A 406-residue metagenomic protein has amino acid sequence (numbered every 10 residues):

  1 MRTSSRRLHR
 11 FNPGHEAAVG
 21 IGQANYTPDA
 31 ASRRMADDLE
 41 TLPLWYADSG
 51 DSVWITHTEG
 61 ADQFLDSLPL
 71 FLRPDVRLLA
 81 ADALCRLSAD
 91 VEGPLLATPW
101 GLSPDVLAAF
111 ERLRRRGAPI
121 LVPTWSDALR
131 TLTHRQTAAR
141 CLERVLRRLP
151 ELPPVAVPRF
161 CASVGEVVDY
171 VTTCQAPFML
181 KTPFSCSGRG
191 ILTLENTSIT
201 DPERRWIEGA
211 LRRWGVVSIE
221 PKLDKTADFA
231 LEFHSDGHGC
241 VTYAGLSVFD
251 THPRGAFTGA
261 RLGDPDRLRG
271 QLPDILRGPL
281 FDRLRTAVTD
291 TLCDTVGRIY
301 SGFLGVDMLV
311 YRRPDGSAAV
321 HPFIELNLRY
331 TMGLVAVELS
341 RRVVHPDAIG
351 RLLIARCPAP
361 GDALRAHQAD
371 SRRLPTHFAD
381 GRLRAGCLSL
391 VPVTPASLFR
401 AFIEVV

Functional and structural regions predicted by a protein language model:
R2-S52: N-terminal-proximal low-complexity accessory segments that begin disordered and transition into the first
S32-L42, W54-D169: Conserved N-proximal alpha/beta basic substrate-recognition cap immediately N-terminal to, or forming the N-lobe
V157-P158, P177-E203, A230, P253-Q271: Glycine-rich phosphate-binding loop of ATP-grasp-fold ATP-dependent ligases
V171-T193, G215-K225, E325: ATP-grasp fold ATP-binding core
E203-T258, L309-R312, G316-F323: Phosphate-binding site of ATP-dependent enzymes
W214, Y243, G255-A318, R356-L383: A long amphipathic alpha-helix within ATP-dependent nucleotide-binding catalytic cores
H252, F323-V337: Glycine-rich phosphate/pyrophosphate-binding beta-alpha loops
H345-V406: Peripheral (often C-terminal) accessory segments that flank ATP-dependent C-N-forming ligase machineries
